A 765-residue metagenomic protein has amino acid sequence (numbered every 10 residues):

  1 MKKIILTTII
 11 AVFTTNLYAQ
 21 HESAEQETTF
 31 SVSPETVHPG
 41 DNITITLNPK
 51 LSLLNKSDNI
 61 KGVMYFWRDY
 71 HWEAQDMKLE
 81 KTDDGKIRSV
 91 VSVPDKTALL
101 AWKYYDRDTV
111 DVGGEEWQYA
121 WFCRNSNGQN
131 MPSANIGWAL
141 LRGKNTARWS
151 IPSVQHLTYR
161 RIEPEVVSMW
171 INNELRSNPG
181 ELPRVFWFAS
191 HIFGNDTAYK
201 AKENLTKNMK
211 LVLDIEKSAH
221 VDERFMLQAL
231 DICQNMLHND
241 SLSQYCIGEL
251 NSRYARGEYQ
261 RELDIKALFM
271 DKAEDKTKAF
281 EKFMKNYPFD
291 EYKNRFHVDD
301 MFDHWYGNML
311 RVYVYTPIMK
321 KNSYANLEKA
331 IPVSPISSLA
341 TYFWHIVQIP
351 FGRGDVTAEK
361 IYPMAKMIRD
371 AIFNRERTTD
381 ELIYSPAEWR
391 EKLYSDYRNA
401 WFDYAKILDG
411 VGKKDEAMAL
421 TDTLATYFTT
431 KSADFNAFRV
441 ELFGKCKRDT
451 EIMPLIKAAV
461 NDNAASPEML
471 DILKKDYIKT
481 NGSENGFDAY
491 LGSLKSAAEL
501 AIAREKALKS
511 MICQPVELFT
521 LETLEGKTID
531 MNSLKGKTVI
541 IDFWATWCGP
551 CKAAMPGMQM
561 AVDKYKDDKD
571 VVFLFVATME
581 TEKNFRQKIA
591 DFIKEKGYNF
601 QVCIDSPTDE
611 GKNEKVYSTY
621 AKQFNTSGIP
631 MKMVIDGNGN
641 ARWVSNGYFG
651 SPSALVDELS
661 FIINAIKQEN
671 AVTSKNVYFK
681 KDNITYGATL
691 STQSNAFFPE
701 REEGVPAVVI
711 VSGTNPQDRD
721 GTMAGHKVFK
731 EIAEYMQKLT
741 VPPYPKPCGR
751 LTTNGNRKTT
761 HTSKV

Functional and structural regions predicted by a protein language model:
A19-K217, Q228-C233, D240-Y254, K266 (+2 more regions): Glycan-association/targeting regions that enable binding to alpha-glucans and other polysaccharides
M453, K457-L518, N532-K535, D591-K594 (+1 more regions): N-proximal helix/coil linker or "cap" segments that precede and/or mark the start of modular domains
T520-V539, V562-Y565, A696-E702: A short beta-strand-turn-helix
K535-G536, F543-M560: Conserved redox-active cysteine motifs that mediate thiol-disulfide chemistry, especially di-cysteine Cys-X(1-2)-Cys
M555-G597, D609-T619, N756: Structural microenvironment flanking redox-active thiols in thiol-disulfide oxidoreductases
K596-Y598, P607-L659: Thiol/disulfide oxidoreductase modules built on the thioredoxin-like
N670-E703: N-terminal cap/lid segment of alpha/beta-hydrolase-fold proteins
R701-L739: Short, surface-exposed "cap/lid" segments of acyl-processing enzymes
